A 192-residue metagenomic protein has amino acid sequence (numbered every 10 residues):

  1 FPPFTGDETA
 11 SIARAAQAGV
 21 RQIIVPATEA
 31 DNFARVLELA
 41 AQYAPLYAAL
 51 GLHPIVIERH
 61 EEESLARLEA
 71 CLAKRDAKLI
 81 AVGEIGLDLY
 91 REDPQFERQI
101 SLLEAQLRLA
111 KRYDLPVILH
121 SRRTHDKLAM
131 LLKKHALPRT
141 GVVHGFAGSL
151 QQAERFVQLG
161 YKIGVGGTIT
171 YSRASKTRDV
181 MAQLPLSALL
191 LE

Functional and structural regions predicted by a protein language model:
F1-E192: Mid-domain alpha/beta scaffold segments of enzyme catalytic cores
